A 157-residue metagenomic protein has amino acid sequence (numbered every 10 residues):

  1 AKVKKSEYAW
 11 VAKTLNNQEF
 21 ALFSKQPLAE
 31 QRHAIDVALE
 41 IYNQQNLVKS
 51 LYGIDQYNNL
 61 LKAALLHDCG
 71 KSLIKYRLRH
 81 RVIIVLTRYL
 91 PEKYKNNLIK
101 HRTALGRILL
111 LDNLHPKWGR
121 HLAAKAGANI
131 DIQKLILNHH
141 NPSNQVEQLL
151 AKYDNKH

Functional and structural regions predicted by a protein language model:
A1-L22, P142, H157: Non-catalytic interface/linker regions that flank or bridge core catalytic/transmembrane domains
F20-H157: Divalent metal-dependent catalytic cores for phosphoryl transfer on phosphate-bearing substrates
